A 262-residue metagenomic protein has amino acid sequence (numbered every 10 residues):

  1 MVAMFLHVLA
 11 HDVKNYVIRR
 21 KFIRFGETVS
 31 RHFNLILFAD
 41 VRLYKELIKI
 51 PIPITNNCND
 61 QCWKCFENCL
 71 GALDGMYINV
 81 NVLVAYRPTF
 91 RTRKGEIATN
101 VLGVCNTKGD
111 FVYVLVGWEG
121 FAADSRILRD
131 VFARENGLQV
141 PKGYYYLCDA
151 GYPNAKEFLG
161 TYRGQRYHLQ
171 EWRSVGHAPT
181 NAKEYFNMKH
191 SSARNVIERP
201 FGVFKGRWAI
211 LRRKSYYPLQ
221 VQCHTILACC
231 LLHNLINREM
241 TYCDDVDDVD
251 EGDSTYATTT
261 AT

Functional and structural regions predicted by a protein language model:
M1-H11: Short, amphipathic alpha-helical "recognition" segments used to contact nucleic acids or chromatin
K14-T262: Short, well-ordered secondary-structure "scaffold" segments embedded in the functional core of diverse domains
